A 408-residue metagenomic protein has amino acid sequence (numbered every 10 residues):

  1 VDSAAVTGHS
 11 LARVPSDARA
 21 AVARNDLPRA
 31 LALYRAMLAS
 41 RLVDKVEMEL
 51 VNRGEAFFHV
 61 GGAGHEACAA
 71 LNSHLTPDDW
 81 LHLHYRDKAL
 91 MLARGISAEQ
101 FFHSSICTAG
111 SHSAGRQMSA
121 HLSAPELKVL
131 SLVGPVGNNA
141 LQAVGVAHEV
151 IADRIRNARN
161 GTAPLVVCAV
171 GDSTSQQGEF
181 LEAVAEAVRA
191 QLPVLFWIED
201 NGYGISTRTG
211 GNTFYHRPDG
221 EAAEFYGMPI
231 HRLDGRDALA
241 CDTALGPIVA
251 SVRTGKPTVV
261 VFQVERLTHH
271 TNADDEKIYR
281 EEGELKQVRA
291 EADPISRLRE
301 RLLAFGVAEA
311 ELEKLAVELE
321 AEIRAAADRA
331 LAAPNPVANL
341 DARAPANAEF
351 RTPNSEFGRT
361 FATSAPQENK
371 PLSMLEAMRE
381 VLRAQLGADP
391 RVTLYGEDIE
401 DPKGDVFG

Functional and structural regions predicted by a protein language model:
V1-C68, H74-L75, T268-G408: Conserved acidic/glycine
L42-A190, R208-G227: Cofactor-binding active-site loop characterized by glycine-rich and histidine/acidic residues
D79-L81, G161-V167, V194, K256-F262 (+1 more regions): Generic beta-sheet signal
R86-L90, V170-Q176, I198-G204, R236-L239 (+2 more regions): Acidic, glycine-rich active-site loops and adjacent beta-strand->loop/helix elements that engage anionic groups
R94, E179, S206-T209, T243-A244 (+2 more regions): Short, well-ordered secondary-structure micro-motifs
H148-T162, Y215-P247, Q287-V317: Conserved thiamine diphosphate
P193-F196, P229: Short, proline-centered helix/strand-breaking motifs
P247-T254: Long, amphipathic alpha-helical stalk/connector segments used for oligomerization, subunit docking, or mechanical
